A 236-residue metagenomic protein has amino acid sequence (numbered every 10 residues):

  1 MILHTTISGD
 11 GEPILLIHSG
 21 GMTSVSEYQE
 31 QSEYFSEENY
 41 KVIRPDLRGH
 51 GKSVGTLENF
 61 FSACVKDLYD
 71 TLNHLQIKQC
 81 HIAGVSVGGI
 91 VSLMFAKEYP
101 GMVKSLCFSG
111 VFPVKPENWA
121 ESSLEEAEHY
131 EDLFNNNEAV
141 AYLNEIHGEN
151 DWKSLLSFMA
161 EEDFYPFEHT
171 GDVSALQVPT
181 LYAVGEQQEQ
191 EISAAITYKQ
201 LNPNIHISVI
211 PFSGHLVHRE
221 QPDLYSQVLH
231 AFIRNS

Functional and structural regions predicted by a protein language model:
T6-V54: Conserved HGGG/HGGXW glycine-rich cap/lid loop of the alpha/beta-hydrolase fold
A63-C80: Conserved acidic catalytic loop of the alpha/beta-hydrolase fold
C80, G84-S86: Conserved alpha/beta-hydrolase "nucleophile elbow" surrounding the catalytic nucleophile
I90-E98, M102-N136: Flexible "cap/lid" loop of the alpha/beta hydrolase fold
L156-D172, E186: Active-site nucleophile elbow and catalytic-triad environment of alpha/beta-hydrolase enzymes
L176, Y182-V184: Short beta-strand/loop motif that positions the catalytic acidic residue of the alpha/beta-hydrolase fold
E189-A194: Conserved alpha/beta-hydrolase "acid-adjacent" motif
P211-S236: Catalytic active-site module of serine/aspartate enzymes centered on a nucleophile-bearing elbow/loop
